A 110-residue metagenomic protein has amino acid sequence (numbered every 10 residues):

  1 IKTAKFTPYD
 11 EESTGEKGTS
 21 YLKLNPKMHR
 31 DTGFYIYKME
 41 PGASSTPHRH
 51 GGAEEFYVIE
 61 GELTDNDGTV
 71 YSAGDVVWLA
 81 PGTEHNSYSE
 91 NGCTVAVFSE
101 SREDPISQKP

Functional and structural regions predicted by a protein language model:
I1-D31: A short, N-terminal "cap"/entry segment at the start of jelly-roll beta-barrel domains of the cupin/DSBH fold
P26, M39-G51, S101: Short beta-strand/loop turn elements enriched in aromatics
Y35-Y37, S45-H50, D67-G68, S87-S89: Short histidine-centered beta-strand/loop micro-motifs that create catalytic or ligand/metal-coordination sites
E40-G42, E60, L79-T83: Short acidic (Asp/Glu) patches
P41, H50-N66: Glycine- and acidic-residue-biased ligand/ion/polar-headgroup-sensing regions
D65-H85: Short acidic-glycine-tyrosine-enriched beta hairpin
P81-Q108: Ligand-binding loop in jelly-roll beta-barrel domains
